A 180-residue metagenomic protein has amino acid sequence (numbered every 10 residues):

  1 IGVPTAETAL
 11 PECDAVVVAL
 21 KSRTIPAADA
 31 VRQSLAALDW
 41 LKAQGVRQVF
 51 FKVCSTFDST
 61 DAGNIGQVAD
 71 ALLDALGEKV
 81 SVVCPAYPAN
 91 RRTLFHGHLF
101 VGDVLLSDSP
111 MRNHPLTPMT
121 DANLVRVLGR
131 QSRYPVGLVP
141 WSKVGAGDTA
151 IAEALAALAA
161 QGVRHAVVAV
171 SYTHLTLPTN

Functional and structural regions predicted by a protein language model:
I1-P11, R32: N-terminal basic/disordered segments at the start of proteins
P11-S22: A structural-propensity feature for long, helix-poor, extended segments
D14, A27-A30, L38-Y172: Cap/lid and interdomain-hinge subdomains that line or gate substrate/regulatory clefts in soluble alpha/beta enzymes
F57, T179-N180: A very general structural signal that marks isolated residues within well-ordered alpha-helical segments
T173-T179: Conserved small/polar residues in nucleotide/adenosyl-binding loops
